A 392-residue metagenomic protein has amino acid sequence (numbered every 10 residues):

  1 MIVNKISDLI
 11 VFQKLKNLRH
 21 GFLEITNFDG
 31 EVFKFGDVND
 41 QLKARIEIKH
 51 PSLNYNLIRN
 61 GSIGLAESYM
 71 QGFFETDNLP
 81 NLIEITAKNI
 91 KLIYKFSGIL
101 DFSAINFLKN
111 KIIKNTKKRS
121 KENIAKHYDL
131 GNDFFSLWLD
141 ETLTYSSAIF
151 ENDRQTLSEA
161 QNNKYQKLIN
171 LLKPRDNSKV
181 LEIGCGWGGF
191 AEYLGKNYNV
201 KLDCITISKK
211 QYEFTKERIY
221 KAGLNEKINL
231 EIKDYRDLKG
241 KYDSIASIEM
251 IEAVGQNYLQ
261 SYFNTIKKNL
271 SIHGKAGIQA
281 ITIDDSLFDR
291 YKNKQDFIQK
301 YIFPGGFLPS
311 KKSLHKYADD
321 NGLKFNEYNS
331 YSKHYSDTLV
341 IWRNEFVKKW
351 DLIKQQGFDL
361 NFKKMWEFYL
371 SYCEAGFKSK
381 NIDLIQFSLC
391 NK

Functional and structural regions predicted by a protein language model:
M1-Q155, E159-Q161, K167: Feature captures hydrophobic
D176-G184: Conserved class I S-adenosyl-L-methionine
W187-N199: Conserved SAM-binding loop of SAM-dependent methyltransferases across substrates and taxa, primarily the Class I
T215-K216: Conserved SAM-binding loop
R236-I245: A short acidic, Gly/Pro-enriched loop at the edge of an enzyme's catalytic core that lines a small-molecule cofactor
Q260-I272: A short glycine-rich, Lys/Arg-flanked "PGG" loop and its adjoining helix->strand segment in the class I
H273-I281: Conserved beta-strand signature within the Rossmann-like core of class I S-adenosyl-L-methionine
T282-K392: Substrate-binding/catalytic lobe of Class I Rossmann-like enzymes that use SAM or dcSAM, i.e., the mid-to-C-terminal
